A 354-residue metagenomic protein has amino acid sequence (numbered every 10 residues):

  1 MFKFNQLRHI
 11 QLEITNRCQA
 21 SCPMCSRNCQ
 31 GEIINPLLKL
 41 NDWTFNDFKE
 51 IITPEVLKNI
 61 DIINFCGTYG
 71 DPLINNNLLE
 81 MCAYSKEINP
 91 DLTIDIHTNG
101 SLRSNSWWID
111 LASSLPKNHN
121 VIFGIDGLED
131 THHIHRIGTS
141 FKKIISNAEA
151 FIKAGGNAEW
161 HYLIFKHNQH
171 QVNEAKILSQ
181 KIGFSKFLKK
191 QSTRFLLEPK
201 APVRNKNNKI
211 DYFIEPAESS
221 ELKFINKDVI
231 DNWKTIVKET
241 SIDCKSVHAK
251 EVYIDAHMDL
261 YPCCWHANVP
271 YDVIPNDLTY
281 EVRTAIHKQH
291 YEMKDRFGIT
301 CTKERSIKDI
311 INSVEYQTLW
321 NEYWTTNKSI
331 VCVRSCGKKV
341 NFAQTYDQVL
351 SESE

Functional and structural regions predicted by a protein language model:
M1-N120, I134, G138, K142 (+2 more regions): Conserved alpha-helical substructure of the radical SAM core
N5, E13, N28-C29, I33-K49 (+5 more regions): Radical SAM enzyme [4Fe-4S]-AdoMet core and its adjacent flexible, acidic and glycine-rich loops/tails across
C18, C22-C25, C244, C263-C264 (+1 more regions): Short cysteine clusters
P54, Y84-E87, A150, L178-K181 (+1 more regions): Residues within well-ordered alpha-helical secondary structure of globular protein domains
V314-V331: Immediate flanking context of iron-sulfur cluster ligation sites
T326-Y346: Charged phosphate-binding loop/patch that engages nucleotide di/tri-phosphates or the phosphate backbone of nucleic
